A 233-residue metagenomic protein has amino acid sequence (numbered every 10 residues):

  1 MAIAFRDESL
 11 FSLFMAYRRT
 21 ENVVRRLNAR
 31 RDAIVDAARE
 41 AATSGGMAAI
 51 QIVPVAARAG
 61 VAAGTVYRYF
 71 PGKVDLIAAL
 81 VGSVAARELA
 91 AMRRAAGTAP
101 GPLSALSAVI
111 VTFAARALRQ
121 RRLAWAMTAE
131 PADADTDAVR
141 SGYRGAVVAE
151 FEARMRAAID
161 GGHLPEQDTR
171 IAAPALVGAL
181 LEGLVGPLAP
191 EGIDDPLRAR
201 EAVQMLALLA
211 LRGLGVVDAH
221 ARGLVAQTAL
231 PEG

Functional and structural regions predicted by a protein language model:
M1-R18, A149, A153-D160, V185-G233: C-terminal peripheral helix-coil segments that are non-catalytic and often amphipathic
L27-R39, V55, L80-V84, E88 (+1 more regions): Generic hydrophobic, amphipathic alpha-helix propensity
A33, A41-D75, A79: Helix-turn-helix
A37-A41, R116, A179: Short amphipathic alpha-helical elements of helix-turn-helix/winged-helix folds
A79, A90-R122, A173-L176, R200-V203 (+1 more regions): Hydrophobic alpha-helical connector segments
A86-L89, R119, D135-H163, R170-V185 (+2 more regions): Amphipathic alpha-helical packing segments from all-alpha helical-bundle domains
V111-L118, M127-P131, L209-G215: Helix-loop "lid/cap" segments that line or gate small-molecule binding pockets
A126-A134, A226-Q227: Short linear capping/connector segments at secondary-structure termini
